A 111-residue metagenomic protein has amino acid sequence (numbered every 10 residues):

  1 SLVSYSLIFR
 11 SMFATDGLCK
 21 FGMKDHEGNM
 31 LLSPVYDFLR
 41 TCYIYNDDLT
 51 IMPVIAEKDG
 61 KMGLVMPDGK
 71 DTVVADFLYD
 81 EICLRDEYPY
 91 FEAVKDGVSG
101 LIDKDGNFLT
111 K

Functional and structural regions predicted by a protein language model:
S1-K111: Residue-level detector of conserved, function-critical positions
